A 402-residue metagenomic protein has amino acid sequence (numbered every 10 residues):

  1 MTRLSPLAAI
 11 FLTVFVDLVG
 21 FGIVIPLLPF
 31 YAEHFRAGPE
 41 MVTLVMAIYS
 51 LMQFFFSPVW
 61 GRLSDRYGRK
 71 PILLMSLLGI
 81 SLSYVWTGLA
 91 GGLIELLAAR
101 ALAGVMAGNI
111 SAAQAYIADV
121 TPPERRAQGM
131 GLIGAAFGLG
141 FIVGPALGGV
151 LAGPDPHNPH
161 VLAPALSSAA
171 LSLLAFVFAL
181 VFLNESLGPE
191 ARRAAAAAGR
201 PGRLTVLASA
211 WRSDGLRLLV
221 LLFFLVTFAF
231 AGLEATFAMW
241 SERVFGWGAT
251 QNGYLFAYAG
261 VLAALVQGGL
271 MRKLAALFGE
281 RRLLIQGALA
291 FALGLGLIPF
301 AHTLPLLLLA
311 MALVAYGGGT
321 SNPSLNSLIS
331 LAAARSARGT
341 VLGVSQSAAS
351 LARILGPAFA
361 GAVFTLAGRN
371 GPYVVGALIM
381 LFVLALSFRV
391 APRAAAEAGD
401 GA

Functional and structural regions predicted by a protein language model:
M1-R3, N184-L221: Juxtamembrane intracellular "pre-TM" segments in multi-pass secondary transporters
P26-E40, A235-Q251: Short amphipathic helix-loop junctions that connect adjacent transmembrane helices in Major Facilitator Superfamily/SLC
R36, G68, L89-I94, G246 (+1 more regions): Helix-breaking motifs and short loop linkers at transmembrane-helix boundaries and internal kinks in secondary membrane
F54-L93: Conserved MFS/SLC helix-loop-helix module at the cytosolic interface between two early adjacent transmembrane helices
S57-G68, V266-E280, F364: Helix-to-loop junctions at the C-terminal end of transmembrane segments in multipass secondary transporters
A99-G138: Cytoplasmic helix-loop-helix junction between adjacent transmembrane helices in 12-TM secondary transporters
I133-V181: Helix-loop-helix hairpin linking two adjacent transmembrane segments in secondary transporters
V266, R281-L325: C-terminal transmembrane helical hairpin of 12-TM major facilitator-type secondary transporters
